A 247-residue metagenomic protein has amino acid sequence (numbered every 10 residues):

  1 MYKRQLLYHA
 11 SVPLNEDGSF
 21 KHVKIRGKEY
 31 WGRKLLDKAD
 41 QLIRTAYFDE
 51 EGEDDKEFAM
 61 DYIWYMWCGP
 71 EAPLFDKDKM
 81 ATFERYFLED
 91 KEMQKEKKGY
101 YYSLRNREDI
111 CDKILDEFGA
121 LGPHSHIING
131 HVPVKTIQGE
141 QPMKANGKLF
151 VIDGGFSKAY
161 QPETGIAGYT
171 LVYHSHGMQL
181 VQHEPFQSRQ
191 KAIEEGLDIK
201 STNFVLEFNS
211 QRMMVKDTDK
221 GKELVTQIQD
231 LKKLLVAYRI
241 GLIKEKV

Functional and structural regions predicted by a protein language model:
K3-V247: Feature recognizes metal-dependent phosphohydrolase scaffolds
